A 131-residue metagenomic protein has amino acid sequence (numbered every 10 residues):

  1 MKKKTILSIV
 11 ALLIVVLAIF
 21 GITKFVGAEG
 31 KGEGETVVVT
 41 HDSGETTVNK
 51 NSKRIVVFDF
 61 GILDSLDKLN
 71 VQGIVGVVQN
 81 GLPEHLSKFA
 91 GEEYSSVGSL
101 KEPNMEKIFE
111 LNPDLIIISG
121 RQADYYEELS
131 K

Functional and structural regions predicted by a protein language model:
K2-G61: Bacterial Sec-exported substrate-binding components of ABC uptake systems
R54, G73, D114-L115: Short, Asp-centered acidic motifs that coordinate Mg2+ and/or phosphate in catalytic or ligand-binding sites
R54-I55, V97, I118: Charged, low-complexity surface patches
F60-K107, R121: A short, structured surface patch at a secondary-structure boundary
M105, N112-I118: Proline-aspartate-enriched helix->loop->beta-strand connector
Y126-K131: Charged, glycine-enriched surface loops/patches that mediate electrostatic binding to polyanionic ligands
